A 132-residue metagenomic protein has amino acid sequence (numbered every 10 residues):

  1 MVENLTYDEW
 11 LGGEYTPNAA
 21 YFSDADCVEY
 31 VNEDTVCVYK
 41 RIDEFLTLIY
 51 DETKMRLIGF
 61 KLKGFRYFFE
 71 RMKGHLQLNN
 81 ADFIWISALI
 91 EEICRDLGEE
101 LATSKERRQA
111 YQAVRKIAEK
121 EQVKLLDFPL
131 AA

Functional and structural regions predicted by a protein language model:
M1-F45, T53, L62, R66-A132: Intrinsically disordered terminal and processing segments
R56-L57: Hydrophobic "anchor" residues
